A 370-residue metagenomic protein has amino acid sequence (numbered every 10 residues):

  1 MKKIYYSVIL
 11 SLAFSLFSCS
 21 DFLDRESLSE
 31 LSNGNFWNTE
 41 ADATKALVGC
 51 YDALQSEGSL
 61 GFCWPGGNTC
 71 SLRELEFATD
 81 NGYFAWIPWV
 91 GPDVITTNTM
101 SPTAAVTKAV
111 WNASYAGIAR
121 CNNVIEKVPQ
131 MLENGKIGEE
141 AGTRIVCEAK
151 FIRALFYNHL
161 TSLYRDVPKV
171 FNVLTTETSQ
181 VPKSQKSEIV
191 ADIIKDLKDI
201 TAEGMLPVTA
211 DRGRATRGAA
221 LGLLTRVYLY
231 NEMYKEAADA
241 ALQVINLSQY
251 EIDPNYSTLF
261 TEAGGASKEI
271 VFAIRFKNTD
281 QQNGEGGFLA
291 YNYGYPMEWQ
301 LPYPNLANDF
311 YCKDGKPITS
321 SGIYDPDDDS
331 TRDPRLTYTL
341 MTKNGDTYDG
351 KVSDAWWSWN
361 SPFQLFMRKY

Functional and structural regions predicted by a protein language model:
M1-L28: Bacterial Sec-dependent N-terminal signal peptides
Y5-V8, L16-S18, N134-K150, N231-Q243: Secondary-structure transition into beta-strands, especially the periplasmic turns and strand N-termini that construct
S20-W89, K198-D199, G204, R214-W357: An aromatic- and glycine-enriched ligand-binding surface/loop that stacks and positions planar moieties
T39, T44, V48, D52-G58 (+8 more regions): Conserved, well-structured interaction surfaces
A104, V352-Y370: Active-site beta-strand/loop architecture of penicillin-binding DD-peptidases
L132-E133, V167-V173, T201-D211, E251-S257: Glycine- and aromatic-rich loop/turn segments at beta-sheet edges
T161-L163, P168, Y230-M233: Short coil/turn linking the two alpha-helices of tandem helical-hairpin repeats
